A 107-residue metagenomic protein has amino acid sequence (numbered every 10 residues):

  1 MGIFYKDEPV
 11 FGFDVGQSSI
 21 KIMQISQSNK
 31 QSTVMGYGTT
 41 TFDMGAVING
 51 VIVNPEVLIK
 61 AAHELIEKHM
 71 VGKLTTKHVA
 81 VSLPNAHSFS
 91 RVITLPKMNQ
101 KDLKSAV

Functional and structural regions predicted by a protein language model:
M1-V107: Hydrophobic/aromatic-enriched cytosolic interaction surfaces used to assemble or bind macromolecules
